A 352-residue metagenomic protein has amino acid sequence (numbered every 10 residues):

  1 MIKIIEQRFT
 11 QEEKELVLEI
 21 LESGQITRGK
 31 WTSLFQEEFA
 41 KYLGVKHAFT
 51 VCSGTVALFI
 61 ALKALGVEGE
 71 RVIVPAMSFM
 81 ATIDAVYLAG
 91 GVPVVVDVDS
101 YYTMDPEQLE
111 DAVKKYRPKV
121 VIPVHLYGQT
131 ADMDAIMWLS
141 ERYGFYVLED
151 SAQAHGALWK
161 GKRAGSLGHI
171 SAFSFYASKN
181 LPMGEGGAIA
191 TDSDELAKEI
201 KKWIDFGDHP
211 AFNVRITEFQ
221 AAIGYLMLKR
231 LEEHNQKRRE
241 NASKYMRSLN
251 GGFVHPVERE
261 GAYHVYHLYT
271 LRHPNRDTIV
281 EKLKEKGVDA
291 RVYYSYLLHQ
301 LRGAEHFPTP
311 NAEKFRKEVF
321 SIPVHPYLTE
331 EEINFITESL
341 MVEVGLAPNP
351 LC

Functional and structural regions predicted by a protein language model:
M1-Q25, K30, P323, C352: N-terminal "arm"/small-domain region of PLP-dependent enzymes with the aminotransferase-like
Q25-R71, A85-L88, V95, K162: Phosphate-binding glycine-rich loop
T32-E37, Y42-F49, E107-E110, V120-V124 (+3 more regions): PLP-dependent aminotransferase class I/II
F59-K115, I122: Conserved PLP-anchoring active-site segment centered on the Schiff-base-forming lysine
Y87, M137, E141, K284: Anion (oxyanion) recognition and catalysis
Y101-M183, A190, E195: Active-site phosphate-binding strand-loop segment of PLP-dependent enzymes
